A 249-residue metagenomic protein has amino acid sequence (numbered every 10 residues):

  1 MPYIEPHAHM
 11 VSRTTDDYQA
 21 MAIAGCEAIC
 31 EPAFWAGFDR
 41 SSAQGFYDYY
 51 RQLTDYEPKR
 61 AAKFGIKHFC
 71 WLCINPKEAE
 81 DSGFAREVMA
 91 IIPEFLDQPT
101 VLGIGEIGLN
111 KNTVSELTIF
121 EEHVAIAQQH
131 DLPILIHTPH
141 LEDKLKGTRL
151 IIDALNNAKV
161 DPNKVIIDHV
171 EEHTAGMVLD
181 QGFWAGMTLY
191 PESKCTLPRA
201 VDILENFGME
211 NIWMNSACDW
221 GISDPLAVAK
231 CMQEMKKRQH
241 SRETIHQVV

Functional and structural regions predicted by a protein language model:
M1-E142, K146-L150, A154, V165 (+2 more regions): Mid-domain alpha/beta scaffold segments of enzyme catalytic cores
A28-E31, K164, W184-P191: Short hydrophobic/aromatic-enriched beta-strand-loop microsegments
A33-G37, L189-K194, C218-D219: Short, acidic/turn-prone active-site loops that include or flank metal/cofactor- and phosphate-binding residues
D39-S42, K194-D202, I222-D224: Short, charged, surface-exposed secondary-structure boundary motifs
A62-F64, N157-D161, F207-G208, K237-E243: Short helix-capping segments at alpha-helix termini
E78-R86, T188-L197: Active-site glycine- and acidic-residue-rich loops that bind and position anionic ligands or nucleotide-like cofactors
F207-P225: Short acidic/histidine-rich active-site segments
A229-V249: Mid-to-C-terminal alpha-helical segments outside catalytic/metal-binding sites
